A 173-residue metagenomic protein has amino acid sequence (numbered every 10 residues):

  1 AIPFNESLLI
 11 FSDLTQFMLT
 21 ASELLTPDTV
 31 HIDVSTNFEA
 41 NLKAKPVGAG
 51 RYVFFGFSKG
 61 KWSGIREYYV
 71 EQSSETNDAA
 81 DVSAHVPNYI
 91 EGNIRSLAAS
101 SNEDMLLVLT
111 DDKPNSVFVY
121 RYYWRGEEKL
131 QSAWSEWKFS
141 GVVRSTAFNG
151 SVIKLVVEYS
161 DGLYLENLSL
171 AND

Functional and structural regions predicted by a protein language model:
A1-D173: Beta-sheet-dominated scaffold domains
